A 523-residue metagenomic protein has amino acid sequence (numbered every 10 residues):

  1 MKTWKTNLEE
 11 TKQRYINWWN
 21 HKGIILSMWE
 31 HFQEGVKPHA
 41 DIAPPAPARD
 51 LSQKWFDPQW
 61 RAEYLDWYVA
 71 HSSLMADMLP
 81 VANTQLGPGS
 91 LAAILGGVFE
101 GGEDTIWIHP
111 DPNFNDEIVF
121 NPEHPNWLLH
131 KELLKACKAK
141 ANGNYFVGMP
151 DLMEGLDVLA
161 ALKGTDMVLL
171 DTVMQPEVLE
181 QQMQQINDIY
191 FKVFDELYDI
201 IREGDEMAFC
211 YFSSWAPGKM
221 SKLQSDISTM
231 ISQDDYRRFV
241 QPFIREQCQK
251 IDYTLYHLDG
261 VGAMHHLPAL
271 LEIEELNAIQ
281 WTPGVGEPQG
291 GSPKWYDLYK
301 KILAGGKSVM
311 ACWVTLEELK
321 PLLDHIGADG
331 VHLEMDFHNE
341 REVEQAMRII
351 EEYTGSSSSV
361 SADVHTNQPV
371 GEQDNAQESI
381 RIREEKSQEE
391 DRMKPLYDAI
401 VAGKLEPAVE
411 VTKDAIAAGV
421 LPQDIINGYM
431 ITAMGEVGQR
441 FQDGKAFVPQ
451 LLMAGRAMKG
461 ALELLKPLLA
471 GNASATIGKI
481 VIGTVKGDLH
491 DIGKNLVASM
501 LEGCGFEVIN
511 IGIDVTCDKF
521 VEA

Functional and structural regions predicted by a protein language model:
M1-P47, E63, Y68, S72-V81 (+1 more regions): Active-site loop segments of alpha/beta catalytic cores
D41-W55, F114-F120, E436-F447: Glycine-/proline-rich flexible loop or hinge segments
S52-L65: Acidic, aromatic-enriched beta-alpha/helix-loop junctions
A70, A92, G96, T105-H109 (+1 more regions): Extracytoplasmic/secretory soluble proteins
D77-G89, A93: N-terminal accessory alpha/beta regions
V98-F114, A216-M230: Aromatic- and acidic-residue-enriched carbohydrate-binding clefts of CAZyme catalytic domains
D104-E132: A gly/proline- and charged-residue-enriched helix-loop-helix capping module
N367-A523: Domain-level signal for soluble alpha/beta catalytic cores
